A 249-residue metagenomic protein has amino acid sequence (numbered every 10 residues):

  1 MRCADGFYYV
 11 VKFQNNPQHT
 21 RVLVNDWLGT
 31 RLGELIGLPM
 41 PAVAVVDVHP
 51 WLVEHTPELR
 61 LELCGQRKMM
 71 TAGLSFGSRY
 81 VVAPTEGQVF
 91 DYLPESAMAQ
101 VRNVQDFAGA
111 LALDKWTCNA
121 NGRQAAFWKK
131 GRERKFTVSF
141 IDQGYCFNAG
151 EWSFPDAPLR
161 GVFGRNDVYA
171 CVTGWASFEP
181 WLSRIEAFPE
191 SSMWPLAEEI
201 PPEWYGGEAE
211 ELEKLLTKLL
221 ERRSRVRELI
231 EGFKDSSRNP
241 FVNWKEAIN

Functional and structural regions predicted by a protein language model:
M1-D91, D114-A120, F136, Q143-G150 (+2 more regions): Conserved ATP-binding subdomain of kinase catalytic cores across diverse folds
A4-G6, E95, E190-S191: Short, flexible segments with low predicted structural confidence
Q14, K130-N249: C-terminal catalytic region of ATP-dependent kinase domains
V22, R102-D106, E208: Aromatic-acidic/polar surface patches that form glycan- and anion
M40-H49, R123-K130, G232-S237: Short alpha-helical "patches" and their helix-cap loops
L63-R67, A99, W128: Catalytic micro-motifs at enzyme active sites that drive phosphoryl/nucleotidyl and oxygen chemistry
E86-A126, P180-S183: Conserved kinase catalytic-core helix
